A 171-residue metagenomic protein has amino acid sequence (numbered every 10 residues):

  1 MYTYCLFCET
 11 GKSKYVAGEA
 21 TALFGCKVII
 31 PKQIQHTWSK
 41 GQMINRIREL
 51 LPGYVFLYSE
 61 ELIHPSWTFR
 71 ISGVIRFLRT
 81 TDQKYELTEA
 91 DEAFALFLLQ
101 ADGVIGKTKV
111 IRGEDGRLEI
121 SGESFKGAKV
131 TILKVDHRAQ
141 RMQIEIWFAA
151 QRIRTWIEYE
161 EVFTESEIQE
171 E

Functional and structural regions predicted by a protein language model:
M1-E114, T131-K134, Q143-E171: Acidic-enriched and Gly/Ser
T108-G122, K126: Short coil-to-beta transition motif at edge beta-strands of beta-rich domains
E123-F125, V135-Q140: Short, conserved beta-turn/loop elements at beta-strand boundaries and strand-helix junctions
